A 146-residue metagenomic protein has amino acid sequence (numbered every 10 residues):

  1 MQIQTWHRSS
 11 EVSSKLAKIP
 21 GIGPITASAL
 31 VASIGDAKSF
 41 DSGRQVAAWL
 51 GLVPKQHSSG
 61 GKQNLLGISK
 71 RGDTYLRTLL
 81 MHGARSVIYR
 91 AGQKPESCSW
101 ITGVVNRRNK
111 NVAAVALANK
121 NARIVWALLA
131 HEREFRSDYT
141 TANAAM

Functional and structural regions predicted by a protein language model:
M1-M146: A detector of single, family-specific signature residues that are central to catalytic or substrate-handling motifs
